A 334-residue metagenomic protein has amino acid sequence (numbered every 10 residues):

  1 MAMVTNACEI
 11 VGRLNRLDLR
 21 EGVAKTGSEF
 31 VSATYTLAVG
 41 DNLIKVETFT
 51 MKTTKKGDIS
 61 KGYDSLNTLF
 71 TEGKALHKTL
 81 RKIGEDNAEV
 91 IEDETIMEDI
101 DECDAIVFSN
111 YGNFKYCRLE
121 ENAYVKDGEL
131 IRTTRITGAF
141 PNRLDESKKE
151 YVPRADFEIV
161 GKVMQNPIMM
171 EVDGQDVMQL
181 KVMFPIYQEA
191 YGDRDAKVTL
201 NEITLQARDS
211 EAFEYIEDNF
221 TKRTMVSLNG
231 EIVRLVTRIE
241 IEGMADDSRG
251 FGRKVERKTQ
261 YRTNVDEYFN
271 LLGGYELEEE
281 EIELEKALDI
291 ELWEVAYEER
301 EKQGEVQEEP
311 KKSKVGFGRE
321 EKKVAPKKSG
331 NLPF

Functional and structural regions predicted by a protein language model:
M1-I10, L14-D41, G57-I59, M97-V107 (+2 more regions): Single-stranded nucleic-acid-binding OB-fold domains
M1-V11, D18-G27, F140-M225, E231-F334: Acidic, gly/ser/pro-rich intrinsically disordered tails
D18, D41-L43, K52, A123 (+2 more regions): Residues that cap or initiate secondary-structure elements
G27-E89, E171-R208: OB-fold (S1/OB) nucleic-acid-binding surfaces
L37-K45, E102-D104, V265-G273: A short, hydrophobic secondary-structure junction motif
I59-F114, S210-N229: Short nucleic-acid-contacting surface segments enriched for D/E, G, S/T with interspersed K/R
A105-E158: Extracellular-facing segments of soluble proteins and assemblies that are Gly/Ser/Thr-biased and enriched in aromatics
